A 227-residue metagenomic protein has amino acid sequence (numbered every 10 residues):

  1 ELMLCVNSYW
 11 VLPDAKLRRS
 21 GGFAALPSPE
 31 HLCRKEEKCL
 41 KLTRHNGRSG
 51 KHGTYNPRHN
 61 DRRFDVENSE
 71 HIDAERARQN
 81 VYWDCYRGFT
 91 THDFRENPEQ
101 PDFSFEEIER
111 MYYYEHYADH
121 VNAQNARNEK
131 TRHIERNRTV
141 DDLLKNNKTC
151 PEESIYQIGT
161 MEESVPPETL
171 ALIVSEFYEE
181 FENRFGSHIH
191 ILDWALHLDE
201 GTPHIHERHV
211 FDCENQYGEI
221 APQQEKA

Functional and structural regions predicted by a protein language model:
E1-A227: N-terminal nicking endonuclease/strand-transfer module with a His-rich metal-binding environment and a catalytic Tyr
